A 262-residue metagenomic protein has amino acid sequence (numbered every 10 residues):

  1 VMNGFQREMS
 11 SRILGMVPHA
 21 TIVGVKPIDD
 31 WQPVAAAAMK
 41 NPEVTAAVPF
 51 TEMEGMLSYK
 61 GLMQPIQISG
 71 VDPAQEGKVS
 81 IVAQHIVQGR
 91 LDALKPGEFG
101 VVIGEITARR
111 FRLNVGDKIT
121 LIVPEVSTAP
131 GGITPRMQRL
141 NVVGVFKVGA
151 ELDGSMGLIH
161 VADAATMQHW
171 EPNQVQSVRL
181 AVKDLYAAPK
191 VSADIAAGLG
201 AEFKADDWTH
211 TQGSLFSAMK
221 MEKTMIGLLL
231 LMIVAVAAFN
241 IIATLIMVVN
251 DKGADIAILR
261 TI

Functional and structural regions predicted by a protein language model:
V1-N3, K220-A257: Hydrophobic alpha-helical transmembrane segments of multi-pass inner-membrane transport and secretion
M2-Q67, G77, Q88-G97, R109: Hydrophobic, regular-secondary-structure patches
V17, P42, G61-I66, G77 (+6 more regions): Extracytoplasmic
V34-M39, V82, V191-G198: Short amphipathic alpha-helices in soluble, non-transmembrane regions that often serve as interface/regulatory elements
T51, S69-V71, V87-A162: Hydrophobic secondary-structure segments that place a key small or acidic residue at a functional site
A74-Q84: Cytochrome P450 core scaffold surrounding the K-helix E-X-X-R motif and the conserved "meander" helix-loop region
E125-T128, I133-I226: Mechanotransmission and gating elements of multispan inner-membrane complexes involved in transport and envelope
R260-I262: Short helix-to-coil transition segments within interhelical loops that connect adjacent transmembrane helices
